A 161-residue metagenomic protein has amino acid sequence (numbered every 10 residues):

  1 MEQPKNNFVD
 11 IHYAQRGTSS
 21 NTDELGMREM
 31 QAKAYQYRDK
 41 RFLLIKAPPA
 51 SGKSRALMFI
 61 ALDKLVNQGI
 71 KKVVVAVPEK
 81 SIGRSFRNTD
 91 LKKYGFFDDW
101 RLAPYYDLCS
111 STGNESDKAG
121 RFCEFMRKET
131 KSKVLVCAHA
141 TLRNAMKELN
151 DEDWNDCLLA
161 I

Functional and structural regions predicted by a protein language model:
E2-K46: Conserved pre-motif I regulatory segment
K40-I60: Walker A/P-loop
S54-F59, K64-L65, G69-G95, R101 (+1 more regions): Conserved Walker A/P-loop ATP-binding site and its immediately adjacent core in helicase/helicase-like ATPase domains
V66-Q68, M126-T130, D151-W154: Conserved catalytic network of the ASCE P-loop NTPase/AAA+ motor domain
K72, T130-L135, N155-L158: Loop/turn-to-beta-strand initiation segments
K93-M146: Inter-Walker segment of RecA-like/P-loop motor cores
H139-T141, N150-I161: SF2 helicase catalytic motif II
